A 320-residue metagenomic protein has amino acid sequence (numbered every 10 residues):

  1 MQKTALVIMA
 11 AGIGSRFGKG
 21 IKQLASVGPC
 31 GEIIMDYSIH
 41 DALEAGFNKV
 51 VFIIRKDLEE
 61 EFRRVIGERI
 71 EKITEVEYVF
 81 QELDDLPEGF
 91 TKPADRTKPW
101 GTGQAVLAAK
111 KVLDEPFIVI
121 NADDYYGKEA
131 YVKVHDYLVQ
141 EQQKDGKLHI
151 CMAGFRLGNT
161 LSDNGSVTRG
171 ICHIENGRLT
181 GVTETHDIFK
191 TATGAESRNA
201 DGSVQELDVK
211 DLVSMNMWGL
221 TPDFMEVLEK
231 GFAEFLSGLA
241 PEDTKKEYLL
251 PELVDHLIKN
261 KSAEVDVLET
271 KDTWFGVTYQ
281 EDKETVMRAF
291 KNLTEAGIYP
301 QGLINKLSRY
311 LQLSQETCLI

Functional and structural regions predicted by a protein language model:
M1-I8, E32-V119, Y126-G127, Y131 (+3 more regions): Conserved N-terminal catalytic core of the sugar/cofactor nucleotidyltransferase
Q2-P29, A45: Glycine-rich N-terminal loop/short-helix segment of MobA-like nucleotidyltransferase
L24, I171-I174, V267: A structural signal for short hydrophobic beta-strand segments in well-ordered beta-sheet cores
E61-F62, V227, L253, T285: Phosphate- and divalent-cation-binding pockets in alpha/beta enzyme and binding domains that engage nucleotide-derived
P87-P99, G165-G170, E281-T285: Short, surface-exposed amphipathic charged segments that create phosphate/polyanion-binding patches used for binding
K128-W218, P222, I320: Conserved core of the sugar-phosphate nucleotidyltransferase
E229-A263: A C-terminal functional module that forms or caps the active site or interfaces directly with catalytic machinery
N260-E264, W274-G276, Q280-I320: Hydrophobic helical membrane-anchoring modules
